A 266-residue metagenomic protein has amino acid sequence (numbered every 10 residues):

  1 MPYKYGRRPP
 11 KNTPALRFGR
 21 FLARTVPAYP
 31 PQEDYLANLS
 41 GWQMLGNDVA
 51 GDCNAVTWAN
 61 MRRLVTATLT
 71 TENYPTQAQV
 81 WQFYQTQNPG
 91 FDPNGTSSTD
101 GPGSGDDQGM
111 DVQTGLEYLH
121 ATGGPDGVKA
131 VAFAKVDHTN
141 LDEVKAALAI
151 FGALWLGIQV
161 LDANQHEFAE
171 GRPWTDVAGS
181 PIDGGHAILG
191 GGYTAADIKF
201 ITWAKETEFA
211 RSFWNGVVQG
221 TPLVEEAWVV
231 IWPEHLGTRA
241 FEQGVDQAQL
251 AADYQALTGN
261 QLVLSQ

Functional and structural regions predicted by a protein language model:
M1-Q266: Catalytic-core signature of thiol
